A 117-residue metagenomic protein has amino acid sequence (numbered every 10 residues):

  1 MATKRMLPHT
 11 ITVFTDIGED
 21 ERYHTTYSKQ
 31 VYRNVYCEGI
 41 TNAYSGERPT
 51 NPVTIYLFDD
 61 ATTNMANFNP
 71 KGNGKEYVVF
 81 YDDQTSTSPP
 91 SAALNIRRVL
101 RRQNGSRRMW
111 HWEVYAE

Functional and structural regions predicted by a protein language model:
M1-I40: Extended boundary segments
H24-E117: Short, conserved turn/kink motifs that form compact alpha/beta structural patches or helix kinks used as
